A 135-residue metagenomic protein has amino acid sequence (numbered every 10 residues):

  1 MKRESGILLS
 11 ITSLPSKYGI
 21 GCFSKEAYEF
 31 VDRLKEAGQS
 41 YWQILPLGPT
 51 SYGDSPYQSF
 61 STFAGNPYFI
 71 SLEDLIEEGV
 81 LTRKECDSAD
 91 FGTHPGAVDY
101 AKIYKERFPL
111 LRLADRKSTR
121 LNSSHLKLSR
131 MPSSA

Functional and structural regions predicted by a protein language model:
K2-R120, R130: Acidic/aromatic-lined carbohydrate-recognition and catalytic surfaces of CAZymes acting on diverse glycans
L121-A135: Single conserved hydrophobic/aromatic residue that forms the stacking wall/gate of nucleotide- or nucleobase-binding
